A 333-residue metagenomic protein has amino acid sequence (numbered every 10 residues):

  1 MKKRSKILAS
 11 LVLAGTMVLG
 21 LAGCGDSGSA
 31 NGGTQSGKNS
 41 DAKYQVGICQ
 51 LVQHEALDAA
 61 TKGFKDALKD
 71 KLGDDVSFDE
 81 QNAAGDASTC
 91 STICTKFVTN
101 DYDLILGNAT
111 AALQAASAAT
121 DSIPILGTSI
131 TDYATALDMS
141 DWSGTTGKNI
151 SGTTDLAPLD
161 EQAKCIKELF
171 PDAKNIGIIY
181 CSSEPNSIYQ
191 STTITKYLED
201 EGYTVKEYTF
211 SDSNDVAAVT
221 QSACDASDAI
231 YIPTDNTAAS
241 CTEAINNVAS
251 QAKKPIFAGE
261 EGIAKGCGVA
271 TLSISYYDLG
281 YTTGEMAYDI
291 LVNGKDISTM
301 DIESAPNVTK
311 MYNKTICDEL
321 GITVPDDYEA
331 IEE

Functional and structural regions predicted by a protein language model:
M1-Q45, D70: Short, low-complexity disordered leader/linker segments with a strong preference for bacterial N-terminal type II
G33-L68, G73, D79-T89, S183-S187 (+1 more regions): Extracytoplasmic "Venus flytrap"
K38-N39, Y133-N175, I274-K295: Hydrophobic alpha-helical segments within soluble ligand-binding/sensing domains
V46-I48, F64, S151-L198, D296 (+1 more regions): An alpha-beta-alpha
K65, D70-C90, N149, T195-S213: Short beta-strand elements in bilobed, periplasmic/extracellular small-molecule ligand-binding domains
E80-S140, D235-G259: Beta-alpha junction/loop-to-helix N-cap segments that form part of ligand/metal-binding clefts
P185-K254, E260: Pocket-lining segment of extracytoplasmic ligand-binding domains
I263-Y312: Flexible loop/turn connectors
